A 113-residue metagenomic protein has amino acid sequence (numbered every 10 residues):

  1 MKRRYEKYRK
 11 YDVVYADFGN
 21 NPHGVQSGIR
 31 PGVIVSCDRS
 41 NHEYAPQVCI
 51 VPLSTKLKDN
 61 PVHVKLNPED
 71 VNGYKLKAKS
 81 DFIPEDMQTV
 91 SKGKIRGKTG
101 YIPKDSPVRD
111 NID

Functional and structural regions predicted by a protein language model:
M1-R3: Short alpha-helix capping/helix-loop boundary micro-motifs
E6, L66, V71-D113: C-terminal terminal-subdomain/extension
K10-Y11: Loop/turn positions that initiate beta-strands
G19-H23: Short, charged beta-turn/beta-strand-edge "cap" motif at the junction between a beta-strand and an adjacent loop
V25-I29, V33-N72: Compact nucleic-acid interaction/catalytic patches
